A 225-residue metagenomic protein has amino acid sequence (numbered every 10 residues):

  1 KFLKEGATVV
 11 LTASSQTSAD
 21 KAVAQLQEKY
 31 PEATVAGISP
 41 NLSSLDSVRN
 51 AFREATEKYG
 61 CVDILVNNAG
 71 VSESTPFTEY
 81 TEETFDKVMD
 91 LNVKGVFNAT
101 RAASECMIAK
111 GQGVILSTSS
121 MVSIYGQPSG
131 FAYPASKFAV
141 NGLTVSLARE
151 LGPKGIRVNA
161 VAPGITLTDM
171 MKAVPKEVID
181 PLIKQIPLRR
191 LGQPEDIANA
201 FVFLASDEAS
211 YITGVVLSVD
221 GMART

Functional and structural regions predicted by a protein language model:
K1-V10: Canonical Rossmann dinucleotide-binding motif of NAD(H)/NADP(H)-dependent dehydrogenases/reductases, specifically
Q16-S18, S39-A51, E82, E195-D196: The beta1-alpha1 cofactor-binding region of Rossmann-like NAD(H)/NADP(H)-dependent oxidoreductases
P76-F77, T81-M89, M171, L182: Substrate-binding pocket helix/loop in short-chain dehydrogenase/reductase
T100, S136, T144: Active-site helix of classical SDR
E105, R149-P153, S210: Alpha-helical segment proximal to the catalytic Tyr-Lys
S120: Residue(s) in the substrate-gating loop at a strand-loop-helix junction that position the organic substrate next
Y125, V202, T213-T225: Short C-terminal tail/terminal secondary-structure segment of NAD(P)H-dependent dehydrogenase/reductase domains
